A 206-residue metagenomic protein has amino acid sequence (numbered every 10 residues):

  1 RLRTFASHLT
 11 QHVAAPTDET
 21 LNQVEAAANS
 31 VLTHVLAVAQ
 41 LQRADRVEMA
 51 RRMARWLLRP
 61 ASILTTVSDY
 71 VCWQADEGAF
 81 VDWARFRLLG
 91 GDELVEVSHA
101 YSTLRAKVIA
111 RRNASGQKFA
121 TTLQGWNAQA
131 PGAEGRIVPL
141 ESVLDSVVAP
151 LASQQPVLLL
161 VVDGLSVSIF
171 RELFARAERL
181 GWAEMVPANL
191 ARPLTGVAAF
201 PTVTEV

Functional and structural regions predicted by a protein language model:
R1-V157, G164-V206: …; additionally, a secondary subgroup of soluble metalloenzymes is captured
